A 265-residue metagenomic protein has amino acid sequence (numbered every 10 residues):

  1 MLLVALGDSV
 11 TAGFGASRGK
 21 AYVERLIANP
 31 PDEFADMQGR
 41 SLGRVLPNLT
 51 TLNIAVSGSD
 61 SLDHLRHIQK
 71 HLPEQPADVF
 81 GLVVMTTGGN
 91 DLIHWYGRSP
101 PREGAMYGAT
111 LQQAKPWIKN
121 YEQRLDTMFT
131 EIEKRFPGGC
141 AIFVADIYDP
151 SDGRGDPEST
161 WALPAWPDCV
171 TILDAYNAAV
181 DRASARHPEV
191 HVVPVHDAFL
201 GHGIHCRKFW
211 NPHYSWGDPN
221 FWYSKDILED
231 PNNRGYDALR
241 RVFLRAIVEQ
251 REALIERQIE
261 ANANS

Functional and structural regions predicted by a protein language model:
M1-N53: Serine-esterase "nucleophile elbow" of acetyl-processing enzymes
A5, N53-A55, V144, P194: Structural signal for conserved beta-strand scaffold positions within catalytic alpha/beta enzyme cores
V10, A55-S59, T87-G88: Cell-envelope and extracellular/periplasmic
A55-D60, F199-L200, N262: Acidic helix-start/capping segments at beta-turn-to-alpha-helix junctions
G58-Q69: Structural motif
Q69-L228, R241-E256: Alpha-helical cap/lid subdomain in secreted, periplasmic, or secretory-pathway luminal O-acyl-processing enzymes
P231-Y236: Accessory beta->alpha helical hairpin/"wing" motif in late/C-terminal subdomains of nucleic-acid enzymes
